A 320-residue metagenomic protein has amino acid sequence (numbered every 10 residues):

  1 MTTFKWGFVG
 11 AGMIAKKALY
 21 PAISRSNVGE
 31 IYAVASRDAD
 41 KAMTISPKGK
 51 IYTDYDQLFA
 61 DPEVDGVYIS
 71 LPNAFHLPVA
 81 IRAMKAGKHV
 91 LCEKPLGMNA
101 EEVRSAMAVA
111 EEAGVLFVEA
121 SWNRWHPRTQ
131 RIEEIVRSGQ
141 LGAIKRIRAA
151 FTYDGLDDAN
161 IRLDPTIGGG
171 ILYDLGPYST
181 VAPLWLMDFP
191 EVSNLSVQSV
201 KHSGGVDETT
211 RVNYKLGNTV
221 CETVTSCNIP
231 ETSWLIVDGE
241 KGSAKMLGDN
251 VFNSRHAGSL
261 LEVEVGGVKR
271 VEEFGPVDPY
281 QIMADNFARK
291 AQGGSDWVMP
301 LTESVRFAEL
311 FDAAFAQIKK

Functional and structural regions predicted by a protein language model:
M1-S46, K320: N-terminal Rossmann-like dinucleotide-binding module
M1-T3, G66-Y68, N286-K320: C-terminal helix-rich "cap/oligomerization" subdomain common to oxidoreductases
I14, S254, V271-D285: Active-site loop of classical SDR/Rossmann-like NAD(P)-dependent oxidoreductases, centered on the catalytic Tyr-X3-Lys
A15, T53, C92, F117-E119 (+1 more regions): Hydrophobic residues in well-ordered beta-strands that form the structural core
G49-V109: Beta-loop-alpha module in the N-terminal Rossmann-like domain of NAD(P)-dependent dehydrogenases, especially those
S105-W122, A143-K145: Rossmann-fold dehydrogenase core element
N123-V197, S203: Predominantly a Rossmann-like dinucleotide-binding segment in NAD(P)-dependent oxidoreductases
T180-N253, D285-A291, S295: Contiguous beta-strand/loop segments that form the cofactor/metal-binding neighborhood of enzyme cores
